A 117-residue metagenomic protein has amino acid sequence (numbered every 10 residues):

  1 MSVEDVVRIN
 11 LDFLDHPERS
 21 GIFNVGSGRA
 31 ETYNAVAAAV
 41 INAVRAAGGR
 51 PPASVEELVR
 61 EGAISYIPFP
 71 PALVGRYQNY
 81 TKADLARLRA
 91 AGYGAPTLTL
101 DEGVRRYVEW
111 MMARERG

Functional and structural regions predicted by a protein language model:
M1-G117: C-terminal substrate-binding subdomain of Rossmann-fold SDR/epimerase-dehydratase oxidoreductases
